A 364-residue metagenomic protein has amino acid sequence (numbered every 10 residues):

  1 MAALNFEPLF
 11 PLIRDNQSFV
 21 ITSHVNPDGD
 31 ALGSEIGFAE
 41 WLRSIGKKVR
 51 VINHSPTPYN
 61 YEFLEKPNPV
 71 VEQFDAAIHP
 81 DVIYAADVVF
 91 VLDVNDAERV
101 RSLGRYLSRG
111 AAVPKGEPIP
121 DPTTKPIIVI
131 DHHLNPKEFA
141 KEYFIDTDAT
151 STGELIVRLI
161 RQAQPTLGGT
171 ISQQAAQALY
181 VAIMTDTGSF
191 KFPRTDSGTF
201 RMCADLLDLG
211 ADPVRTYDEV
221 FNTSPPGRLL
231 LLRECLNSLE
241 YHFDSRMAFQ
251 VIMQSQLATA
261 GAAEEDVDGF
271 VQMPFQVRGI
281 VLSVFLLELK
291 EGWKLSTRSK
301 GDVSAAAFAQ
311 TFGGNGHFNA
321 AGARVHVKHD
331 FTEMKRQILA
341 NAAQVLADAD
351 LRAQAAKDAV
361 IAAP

Functional and structural regions predicted by a protein language model:
A2-V25, G33-E65, P69, Q73 (+4 more regions): Hydrophobic helix-and-loop "lid/oligomerization" segment in the mid-to-C-terminal part of catalytic domains
V25-P27, V94-A97, H133-N135, Q254-S255 (+1 more regions): Short glycine-rich anion-binding loops that position phosphate/pyrophosphate groups of nucleotides and phosphorylated
G29-E35, A97-R101: Short glycine/serine/threonine-rich phosphate/pyrophosphate-binding segments that cradle anionic phosphate groups
G33, E62-E65, S102-L103, F139-E142 (+1 more regions): Short acidic, glycine/serine/threonine-rich loops at helix termini
G37-A39, Y106-R109, I145-D146, R201: Glycine-rich, phosphate-binding/catalytic loops in enzymes
I52, F90, P126-I130, E142-I145 (+2 more regions): Hydrophobic/aromatic beta-strand patches that form the interior of the parallel beta-sheet core in alpha/beta enzyme
V71-K141: Active-site cofactor/cluster-binding pocket
K125, I130-C203: Short alpha-helices
